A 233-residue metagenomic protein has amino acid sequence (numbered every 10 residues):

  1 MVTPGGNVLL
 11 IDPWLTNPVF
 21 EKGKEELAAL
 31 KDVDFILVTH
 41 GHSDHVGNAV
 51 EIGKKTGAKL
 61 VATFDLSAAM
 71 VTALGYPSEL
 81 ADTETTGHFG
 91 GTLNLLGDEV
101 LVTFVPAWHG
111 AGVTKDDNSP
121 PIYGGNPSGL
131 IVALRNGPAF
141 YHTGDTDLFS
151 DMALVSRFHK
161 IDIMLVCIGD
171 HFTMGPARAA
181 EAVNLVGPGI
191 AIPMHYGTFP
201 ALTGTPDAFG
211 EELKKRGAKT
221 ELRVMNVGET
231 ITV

Functional and structural regions predicted by a protein language model:
M1-L10, L15-V19, L101-W108, A208-K215 (+1 more regions): Zn-dependent metallo-beta-lactamase
T3-H42, G47-K54, L74-S78, G110-I122 (+1 more regions): Pre-active-site segment of Zn-dependent metallo-hydrolases
T3-L9, T92-V102, A133-F140, T232-V233: Beta-strand-turn-beta hairpins that frame and shape the catalytic cleft of phosphate-ester-processing enzymes
L10-P13, V33-G41, V61-F64, F140-G144 (+3 more regions): Active-site neighborhood of phospho(di)ester-bond hydrolases with catalytic His/Asp-centered motifs
P18, S43-G47, S67-M70, G91-N94 (+5 more regions): Active-site environment of divalent metal-dependent phosphoester hydrolases
A49-K55, V61-G91, V100-G112: Glycine/small-residue-rich loop that forms an oxyanion/phosphate-binding "nest" at active or ligand-binding sites
T72-L96, A180, N184-V233: Binuclear metal-ion centers of metallo-dependent hydrolases, dominated by the metallo-beta-lactamase
V113-L185: Active-site-proximal loop/helix segments of hydrolase catalytic cores
